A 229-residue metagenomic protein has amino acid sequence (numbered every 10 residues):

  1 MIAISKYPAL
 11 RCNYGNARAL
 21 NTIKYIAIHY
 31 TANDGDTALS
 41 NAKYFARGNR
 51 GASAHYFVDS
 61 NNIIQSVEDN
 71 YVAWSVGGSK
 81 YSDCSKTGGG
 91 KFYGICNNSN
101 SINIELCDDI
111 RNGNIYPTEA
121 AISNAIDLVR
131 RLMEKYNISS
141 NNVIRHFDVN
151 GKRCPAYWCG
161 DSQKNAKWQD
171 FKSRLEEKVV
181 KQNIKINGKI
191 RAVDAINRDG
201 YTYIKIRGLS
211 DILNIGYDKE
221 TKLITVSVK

Functional and structural regions predicted by a protein language model:
M1-N97: N-terminal catalytic cores of peptidoglycan-degrading enzymes
I2-P8, N16-A19, N98-N103, C107-V179: Basic/polar, cationic surfaces and motifs that engage anionic cell-wall and phosphate/carboxylate ligands
A27, N103-E105, K185: Soluble periplasmic/extracytoplasmic beta-strand elements of cell-envelope proteins
Y30-A32, N70, D108, F147 (+1 more regions): A mature extracytoplasmic/lumenal domain signature
Y30-A32, V67, I110, L132-Y136 (+2 more regions): Sec/Tat-exported extracytoplasmic proteins
G48, S123-N124, Y201: Short, glycine/acidic-rich beta->alpha junctions
G89-N112, N214-V228: A short, charged
E176-K229: Primary recognition of N-terminal secretory signal peptides and signal-anchoring hydrophobic helices
